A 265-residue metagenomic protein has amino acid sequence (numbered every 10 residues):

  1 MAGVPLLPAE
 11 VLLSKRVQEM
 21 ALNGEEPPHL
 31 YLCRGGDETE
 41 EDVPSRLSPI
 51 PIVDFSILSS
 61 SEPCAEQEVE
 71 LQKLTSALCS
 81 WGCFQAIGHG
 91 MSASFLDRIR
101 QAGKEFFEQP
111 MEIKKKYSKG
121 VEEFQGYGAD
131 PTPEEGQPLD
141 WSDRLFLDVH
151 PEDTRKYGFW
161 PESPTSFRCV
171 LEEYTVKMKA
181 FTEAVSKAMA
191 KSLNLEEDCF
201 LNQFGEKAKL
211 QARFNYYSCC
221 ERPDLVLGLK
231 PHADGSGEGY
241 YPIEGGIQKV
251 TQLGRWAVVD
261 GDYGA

Functional and structural regions predicted by a protein language model:
M1-A265: Peripheral, non-catalytic segments flanking oxidoreductase cores
